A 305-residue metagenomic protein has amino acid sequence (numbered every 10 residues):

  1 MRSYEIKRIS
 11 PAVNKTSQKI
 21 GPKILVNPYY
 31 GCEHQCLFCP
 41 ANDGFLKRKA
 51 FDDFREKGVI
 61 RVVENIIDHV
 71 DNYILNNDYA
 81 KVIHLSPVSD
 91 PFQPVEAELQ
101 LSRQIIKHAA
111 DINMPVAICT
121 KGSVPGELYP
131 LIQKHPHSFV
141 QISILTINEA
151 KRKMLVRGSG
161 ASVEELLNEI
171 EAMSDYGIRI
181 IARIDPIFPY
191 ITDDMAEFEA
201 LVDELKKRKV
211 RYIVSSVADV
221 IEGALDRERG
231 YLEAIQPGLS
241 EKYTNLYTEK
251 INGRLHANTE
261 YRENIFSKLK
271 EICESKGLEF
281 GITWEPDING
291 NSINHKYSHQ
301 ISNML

Functional and structural regions predicted by a protein language model:
M1-Q141, I147-M154, V163, L167-N168 (+1 more regions): Conserved Radical SAM active-site core
M1-R8, N14, A196-L305: Auxiliary Fe-S-binding modules of radical SAM enzymes
G58-V62, A97, R157-E165, D193-A200 (+2 more regions): Alpha-helix N-cap and loop-to-helix initiation/capping positions
K81-I83, V116-I118, V140-I142, I180-I184 (+2 more regions): Hydrophobic faces of well-ordered beta-strands that scaffold small-molecule active sites in alpha/beta enzyme cores
V88-D90, K121-S123, S143-I147, D185-P189 (+2 more regions): Active-site beta-loop-alpha junctions enriched in small/polar residues
P91-F92, A150-S159, D185-Y190, L255-H256: Surface-exposed cleft-lining segments at the edges of enzyme active sites
V95-E96, L128-P130, I191-M195, L225-R227 (+1 more regions): A short acidic (Asp/Glu
G158-S159, M173-D194, V220: Conserved strand-turn element in the central/C-terminal portion of the radical SAM core barrel that lines
